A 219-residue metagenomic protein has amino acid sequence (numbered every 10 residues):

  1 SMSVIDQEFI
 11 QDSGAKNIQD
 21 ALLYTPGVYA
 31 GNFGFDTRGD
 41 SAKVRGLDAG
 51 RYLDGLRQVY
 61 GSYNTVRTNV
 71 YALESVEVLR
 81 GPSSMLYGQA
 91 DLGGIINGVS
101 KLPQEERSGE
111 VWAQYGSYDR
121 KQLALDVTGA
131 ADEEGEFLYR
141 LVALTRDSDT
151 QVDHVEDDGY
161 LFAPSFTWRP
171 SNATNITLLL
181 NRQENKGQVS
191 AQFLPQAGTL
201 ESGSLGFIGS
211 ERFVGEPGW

Functional and structural regions predicted by a protein language model:
S1-F9: N-terminal periplasmic "start-of-domain" segments of outer-membrane beta-barrel proteins
Q11-D12, A30-G31, V59, S83-L86 (+2 more regions): Short beta-strands and strand-coil junctions in structured, solvent-facing domains, enriched
A15-K16, P26, T37, A42-L47: Solvent-exposed adhesion/ligand-recognition segments of exported proteins
A21-R38, N69, Q89-L92, V155-D158: Short, glycine-/polar-rich solvent-exposed loops and beta-turns at beta-strand/coil boundaries
A30, S41, L56-R80, G98-S100: Short acidic/polar hinge/loop motifs at secondary-structure boundaries that mediate gating or recognition
V44, L53-D54: Structural motif
Y71-E74, M85-F162, W168-T174: Outer-membrane beta-barrel translocator/receptor signature
R146-T150, A163-R169, A173-W219: Acidic/polar loop-and-plug regions of large Gram-negative outer-membrane beta-barrel proteins
